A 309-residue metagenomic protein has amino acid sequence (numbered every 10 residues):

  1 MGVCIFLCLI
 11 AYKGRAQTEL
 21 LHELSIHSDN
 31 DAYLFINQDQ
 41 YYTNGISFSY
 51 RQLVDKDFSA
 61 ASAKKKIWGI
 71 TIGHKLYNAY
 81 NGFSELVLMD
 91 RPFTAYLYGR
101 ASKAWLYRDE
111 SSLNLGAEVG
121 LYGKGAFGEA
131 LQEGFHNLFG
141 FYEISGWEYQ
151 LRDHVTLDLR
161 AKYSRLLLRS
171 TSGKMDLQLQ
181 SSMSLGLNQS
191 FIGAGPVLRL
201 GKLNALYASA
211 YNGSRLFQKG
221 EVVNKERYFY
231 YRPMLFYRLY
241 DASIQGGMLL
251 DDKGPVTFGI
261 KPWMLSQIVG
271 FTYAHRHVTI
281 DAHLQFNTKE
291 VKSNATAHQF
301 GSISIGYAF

Functional and structural regions predicted by a protein language model:
M1-L21, F309: Bacterial Sec-dependent N-terminal signal peptides
A16-L21, K56-K64, A208-N224: Outer-membrane beta-barrel biogenesis signature
Q17-D29, K66-H74, L179, R227-P233 (+1 more regions): Transmembrane beta-strand segments of Gram-negative outer membrane beta-barrel proteins
L20-S59: N-terminal ordered "arm"
L24, I72-Q218, F229, Y240-G259: Outer-membrane pore/translocation modules
L34, N81-F83, L203-F309: Outer membrane beta-barrel transmembrane domains
N44-L53, R100, L159-R165, I192-K202 (+2 more regions): Feature captures outer-membrane beta-barrel proteins of Gram-negative bacteria and organelles
F48-A79, G116, L121, R276-T279: Glycine- and aromatic-enriched membrane insertion/assembly motifs of diderm outer-membrane and organelle channel
